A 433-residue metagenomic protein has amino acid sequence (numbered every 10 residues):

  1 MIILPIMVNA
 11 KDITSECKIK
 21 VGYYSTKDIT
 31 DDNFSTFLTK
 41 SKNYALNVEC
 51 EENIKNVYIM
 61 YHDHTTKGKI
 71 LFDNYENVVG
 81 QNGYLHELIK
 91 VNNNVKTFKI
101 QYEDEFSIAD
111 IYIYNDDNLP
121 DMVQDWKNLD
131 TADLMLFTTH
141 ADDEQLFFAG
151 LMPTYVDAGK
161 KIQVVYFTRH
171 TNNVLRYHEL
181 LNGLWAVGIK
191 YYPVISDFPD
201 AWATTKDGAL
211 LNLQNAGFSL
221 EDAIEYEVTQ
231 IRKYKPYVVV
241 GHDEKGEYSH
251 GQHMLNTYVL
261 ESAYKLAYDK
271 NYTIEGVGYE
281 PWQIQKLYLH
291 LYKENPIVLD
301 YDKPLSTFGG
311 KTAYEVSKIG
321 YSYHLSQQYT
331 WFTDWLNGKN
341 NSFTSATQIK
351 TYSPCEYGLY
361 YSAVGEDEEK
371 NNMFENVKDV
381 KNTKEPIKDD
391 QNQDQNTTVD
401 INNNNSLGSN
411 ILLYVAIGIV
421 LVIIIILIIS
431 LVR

Functional and structural regions predicted by a protein language model:
I3-D12, N405-S409: Sec-dependent signal peptide cleavage junction
D12-K40, Y61-D63, G68-Y75, G83-V91 (+3 more regions): The feature marks non-catalytic terminal segments
I13-T273: Active-site beta-strand->loop->alpha-helix modules in alpha/beta enzyme cores, enriched in Gly/His/Asp(Glu)
T131, I284, I423-I425: A structure-centric signal for secondary-structure junctions around beta-strands
T397-L413: Extracellular Ser/Thr-rich, low-complexity/disordered mucin-like segments
L413-L421: Single-pass type I membrane protein transmembrane segment
L421-R433: C-terminal membrane-anchoring or membrane-association module
